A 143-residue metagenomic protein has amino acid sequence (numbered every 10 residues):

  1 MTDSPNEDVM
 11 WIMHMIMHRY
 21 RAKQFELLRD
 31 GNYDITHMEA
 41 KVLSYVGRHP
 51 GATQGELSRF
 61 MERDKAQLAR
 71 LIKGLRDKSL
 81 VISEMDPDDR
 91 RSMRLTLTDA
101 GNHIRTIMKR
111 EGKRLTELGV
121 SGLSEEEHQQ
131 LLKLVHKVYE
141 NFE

Functional and structural regions predicted by a protein language model:
M1-G31: N-terminal leader segment of winged-helix/HTH proteins
E7, W11, K41, R114-L118: Positions in alpha-helical segments
H14, S44, R59, T106 (+1 more regions): A cross-family signal for key residues in well-ordered alpha-helices that form functional helical elements
M17-H18, S44-R48, K109, H136: Short, locally clustered residues in the helix-turn-helix/winged-helix DNA-binding domain
R21-E26, K73-H136: Charged, amphipathic alpha-helical coiled-coil/dimerization segments
A22-Q67, I72: N-terminal helix-turn-helix DNA-binding core of bacterial DNA-binding proteins
E140-E143: Generic C-terminal helix-cap and adjacent flexible tail
